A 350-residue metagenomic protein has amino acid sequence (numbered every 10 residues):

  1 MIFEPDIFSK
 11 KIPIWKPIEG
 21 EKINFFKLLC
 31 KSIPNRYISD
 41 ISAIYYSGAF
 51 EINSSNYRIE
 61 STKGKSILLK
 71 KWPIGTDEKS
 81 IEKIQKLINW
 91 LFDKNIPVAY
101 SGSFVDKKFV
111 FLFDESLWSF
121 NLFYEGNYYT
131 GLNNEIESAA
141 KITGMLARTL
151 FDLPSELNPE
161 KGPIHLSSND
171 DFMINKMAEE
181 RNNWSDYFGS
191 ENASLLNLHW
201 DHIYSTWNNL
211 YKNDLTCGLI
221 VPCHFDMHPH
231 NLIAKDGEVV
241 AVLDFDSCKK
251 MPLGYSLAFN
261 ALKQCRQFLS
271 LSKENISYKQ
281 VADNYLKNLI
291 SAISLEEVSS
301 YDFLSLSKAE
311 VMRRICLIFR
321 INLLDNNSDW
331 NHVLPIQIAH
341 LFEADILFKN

Functional and structural regions predicted by a protein language model:
M1-S103: Conserved NTP-binding catalytic cores of kinases and kinase-like/nucleotidyltransferase enzymes across multiple kinase
F25-P34, S155-E156, K176-H224: An alpha-helical support segment within catalytic cores of ATP-dependent transferases
E51-K63, L68-L69, W207-Y255: Active-site acidic catalytic loop and adjacent metal/ATP-binding pocket of ATP-dependent phosphoryl transfer enzymes
T62-N158: ATP-binding pocket architecture of kinase catalytic cores
L117-G131, N182, V311-N327: A glycine-centered beta->alpha junction motif in the catalytic cores of kinase/phosphotransferase enzymes
N133-S194, I220: A cross-family kinase active-site recognition segment
G254-S294, K308-N327: Active-site activation/catalytic loop segments of kinase-like enzymes and analogous catalytic loops in related
R313-N350: ATP/Mg2+ or Mg2+-diphosphate-binding catalytic cores that bind nucleotide phosphates or diphosphates via glycine-rich
